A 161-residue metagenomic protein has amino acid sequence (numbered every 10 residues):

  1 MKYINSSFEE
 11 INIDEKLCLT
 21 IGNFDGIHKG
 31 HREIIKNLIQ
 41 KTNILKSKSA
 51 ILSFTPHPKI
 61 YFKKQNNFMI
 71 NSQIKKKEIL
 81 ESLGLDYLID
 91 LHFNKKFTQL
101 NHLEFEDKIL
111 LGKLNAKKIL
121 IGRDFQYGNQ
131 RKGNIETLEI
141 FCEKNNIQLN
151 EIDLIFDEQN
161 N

Functional and structural regions predicted by a protein language model:
M1-N161: Nucleotidyltransferase catalytic core that binds NTPs
